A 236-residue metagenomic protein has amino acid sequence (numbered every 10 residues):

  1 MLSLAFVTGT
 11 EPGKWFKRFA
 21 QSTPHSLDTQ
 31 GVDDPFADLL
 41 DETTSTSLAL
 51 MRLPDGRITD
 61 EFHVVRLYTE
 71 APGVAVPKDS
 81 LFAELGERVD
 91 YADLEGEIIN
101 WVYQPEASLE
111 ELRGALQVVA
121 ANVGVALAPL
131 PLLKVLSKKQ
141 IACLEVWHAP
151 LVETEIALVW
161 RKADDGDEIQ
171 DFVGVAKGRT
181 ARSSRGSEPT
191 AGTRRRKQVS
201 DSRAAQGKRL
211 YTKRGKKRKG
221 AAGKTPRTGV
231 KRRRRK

Functional and structural regions predicted by a protein language model:
M1-G31, A37-D38: Short alpha-helix C-terminal cap/hinge motif
T8, G31-D33, T43-G56, K78 (+1 more regions): Beta->alpha turn/N-cap motifs
E11-F19, D90, D164-A176: Short amphipathic alpha-helical coupling segments at ligand-binding clamshell hinges and other catalytic/signaling
R18-F19, D34-P72: Short beta-strand-centered segments that line the small-molecule binding cleft or hinge of alpha/beta clamshell
D60-H63, V123-D164: Beta-alpha-beta core module
F62-P72, V76-I98: Flexible hinge/capping segments at coil-to-helix
D79-V89, P150-V152, K162-I169: Short helix-loop capping/hinge motifs at secondary-structure junctions, enriched in acidic/polar residues
R179-K236: Intrinsically disordered, Lys/Arg-rich low-complexity segments
